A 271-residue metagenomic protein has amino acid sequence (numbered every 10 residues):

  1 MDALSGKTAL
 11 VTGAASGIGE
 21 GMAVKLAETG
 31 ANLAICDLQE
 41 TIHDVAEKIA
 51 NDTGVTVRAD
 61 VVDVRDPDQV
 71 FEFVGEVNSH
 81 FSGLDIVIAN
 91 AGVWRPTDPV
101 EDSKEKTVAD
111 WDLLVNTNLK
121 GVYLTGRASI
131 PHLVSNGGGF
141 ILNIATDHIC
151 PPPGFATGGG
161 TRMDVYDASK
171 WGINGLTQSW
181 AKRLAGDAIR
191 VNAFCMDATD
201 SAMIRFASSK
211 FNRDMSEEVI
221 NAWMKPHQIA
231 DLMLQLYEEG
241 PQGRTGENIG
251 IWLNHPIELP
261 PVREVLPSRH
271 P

Functional and structural regions predicted by a protein language model:
D2-A34: Canonical Rossmann dinucleotide-binding motif of NAD(H)/NADP(H)-dependent dehydrogenases/reductases, specifically
K7, S82-L84, L133-H148, G186-I189 (+1 more regions): Active-site loop of short-chain dehydrogenase/reductase
A31-D44: Conserved glycine-rich Rossmann-like NAD(P)H-binding loop of the short-chain dehydrogenase/reductase
V61-F73, V108: The beta1-alpha1 cofactor-binding region of Rossmann-like NAD(H)/NADP(H)-dependent oxidoreductases
D98-D112: Substrate-binding pocket helix/loop in short-chain dehydrogenase/reductase
L142-G172, T177-G186, A198-T199: Catalytic loop of short-chain dehydrogenase/reductase
A193, R213-V265: C-terminal helical subdomain
